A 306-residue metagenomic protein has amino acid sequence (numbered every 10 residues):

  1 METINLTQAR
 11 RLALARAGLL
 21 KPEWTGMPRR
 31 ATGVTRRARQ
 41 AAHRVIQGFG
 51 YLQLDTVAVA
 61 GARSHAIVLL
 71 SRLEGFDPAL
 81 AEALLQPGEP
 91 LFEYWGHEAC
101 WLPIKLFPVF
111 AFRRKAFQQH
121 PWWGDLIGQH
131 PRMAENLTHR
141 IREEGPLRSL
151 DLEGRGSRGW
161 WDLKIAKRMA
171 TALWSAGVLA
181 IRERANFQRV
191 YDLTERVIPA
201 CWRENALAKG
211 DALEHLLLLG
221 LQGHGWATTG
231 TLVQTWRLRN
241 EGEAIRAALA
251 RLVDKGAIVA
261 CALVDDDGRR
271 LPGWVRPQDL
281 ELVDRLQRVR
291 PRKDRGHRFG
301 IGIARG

Functional and structural regions predicted by a protein language model:
M1-R305: Long, low-complexity intrinsically disordered regions
